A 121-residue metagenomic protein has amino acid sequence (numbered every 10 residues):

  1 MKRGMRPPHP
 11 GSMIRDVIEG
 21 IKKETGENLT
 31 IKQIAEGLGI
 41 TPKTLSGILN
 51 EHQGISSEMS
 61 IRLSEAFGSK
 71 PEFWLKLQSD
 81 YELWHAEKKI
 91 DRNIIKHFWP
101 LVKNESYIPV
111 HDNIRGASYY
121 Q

Functional and structural regions predicted by a protein language model:
M1-T30: A short, Lys/Arg-rich alpha-helix, primarily the initiator
E24-K32, T41-P42, H52, M59: N-terminal secretory/targeting leader peptides
Q33, T44, F73: Residues in the helix-turn-helix
L38-I55, R62-S64: Recognition helix of helix-turn-helix/homeodomain-like DNA-binding domains that insert into the DNA major groove
H52, F67, Q78-Y81: The DNA-recognition helices of helix-turn-helix-type DNA-binding domains
H52-S57, L83-H85: Short, solvent-exposed alpha-helical "recognition" segments
E58-K76: DNA major-groove recognition helix of helix-turn-helix/homeodomain DNA-binding modules
L75-Q121: Short, charged recognition helix plus adjacent turn of helix-turn-helix-like nucleic-acid-binding domains
